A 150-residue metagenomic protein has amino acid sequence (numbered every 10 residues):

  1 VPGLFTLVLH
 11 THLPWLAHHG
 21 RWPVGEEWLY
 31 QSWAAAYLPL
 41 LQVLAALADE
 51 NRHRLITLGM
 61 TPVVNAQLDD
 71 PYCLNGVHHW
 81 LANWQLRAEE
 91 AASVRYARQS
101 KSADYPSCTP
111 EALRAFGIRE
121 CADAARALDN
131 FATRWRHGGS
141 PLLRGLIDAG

Functional and structural regions predicted by a protein language model:
V1-I56, Q67-A149: N-terminal regions that are enriched for targeting/export leaders and immediately downstream pro/stem segments
G59-V64: Short, solvent-exposed turn/loop segments enriched in Gly/Ser/Thr/Pro and often Arg
